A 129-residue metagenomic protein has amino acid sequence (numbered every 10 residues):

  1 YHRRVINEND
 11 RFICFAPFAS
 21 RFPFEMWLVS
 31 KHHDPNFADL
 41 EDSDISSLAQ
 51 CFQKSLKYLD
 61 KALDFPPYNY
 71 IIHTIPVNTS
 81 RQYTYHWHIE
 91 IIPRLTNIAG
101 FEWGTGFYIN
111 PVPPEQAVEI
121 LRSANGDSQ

Functional and structural regions predicted by a protein language model:
Y1-Q129: HIT superfamily nucleotide-processing domains
